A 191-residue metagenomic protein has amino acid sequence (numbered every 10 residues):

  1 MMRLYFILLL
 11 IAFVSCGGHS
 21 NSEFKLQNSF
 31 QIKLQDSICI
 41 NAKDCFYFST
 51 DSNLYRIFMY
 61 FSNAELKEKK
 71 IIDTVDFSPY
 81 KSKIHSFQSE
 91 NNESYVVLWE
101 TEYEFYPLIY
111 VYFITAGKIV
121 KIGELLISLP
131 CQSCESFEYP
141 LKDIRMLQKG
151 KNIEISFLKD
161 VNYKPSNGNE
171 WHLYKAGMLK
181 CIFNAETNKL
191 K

Functional and structural regions predicted by a protein language model:
L4-V14: Sec-dependent N-terminal signal peptides
C16-S82: Terminal domain-start segments
H19-C39, G117-V120, Q132-K191: Acidic, small-residue rich beta-repeat scaffolds with periodic aromatic anchors
S37-R56, N92-E104, K151-K159: Short beta-strand elements that form the blades of beta-propeller/WD-repeat-like and other beta-sheet-rich scaffold
N53-F58, Y103-Y112, Y163-H172, A176-G177: Structural motif
E68-F77, I122-G123, L129-S133: A short beta-strand motif characteristic of beta-propeller blades
Y80-Q88, I144: Conserved beta-propeller blade repeats
E93-P130: Long, charged/polar, surface-exposed segments that mediate recognition or autoinhibition
